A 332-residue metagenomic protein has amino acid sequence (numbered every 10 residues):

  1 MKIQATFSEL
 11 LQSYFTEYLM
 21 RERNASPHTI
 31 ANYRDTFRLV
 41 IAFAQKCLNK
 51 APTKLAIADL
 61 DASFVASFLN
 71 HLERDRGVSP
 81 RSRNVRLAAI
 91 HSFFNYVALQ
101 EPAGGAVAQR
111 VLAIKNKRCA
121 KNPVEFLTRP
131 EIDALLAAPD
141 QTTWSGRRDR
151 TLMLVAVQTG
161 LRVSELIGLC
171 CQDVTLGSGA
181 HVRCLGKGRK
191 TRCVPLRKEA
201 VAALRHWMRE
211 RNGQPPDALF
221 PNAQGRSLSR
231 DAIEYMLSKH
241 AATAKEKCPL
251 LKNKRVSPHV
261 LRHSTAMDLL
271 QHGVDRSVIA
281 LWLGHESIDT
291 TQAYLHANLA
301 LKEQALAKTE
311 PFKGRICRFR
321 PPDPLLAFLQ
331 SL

Functional and structural regions predicted by a protein language model:
M1-L332: Conserved catalytic core of the tyrosine transesterase superfamily
